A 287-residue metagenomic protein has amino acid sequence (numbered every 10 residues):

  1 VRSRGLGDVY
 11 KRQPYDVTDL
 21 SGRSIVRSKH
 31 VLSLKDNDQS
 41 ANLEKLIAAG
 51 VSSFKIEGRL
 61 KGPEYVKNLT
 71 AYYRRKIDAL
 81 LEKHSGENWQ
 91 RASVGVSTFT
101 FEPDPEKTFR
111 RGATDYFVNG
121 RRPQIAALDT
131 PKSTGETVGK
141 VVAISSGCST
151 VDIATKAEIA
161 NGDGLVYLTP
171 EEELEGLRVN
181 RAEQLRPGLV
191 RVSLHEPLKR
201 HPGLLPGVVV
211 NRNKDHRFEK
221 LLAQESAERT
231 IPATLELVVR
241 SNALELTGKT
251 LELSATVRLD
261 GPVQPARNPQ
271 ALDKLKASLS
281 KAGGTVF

Functional and structural regions predicted by a protein language model:
V1-L6, Y10: Single conserved hydrophobic/aromatic residue that forms the stacking wall/gate of nucleotide- or nucleobase-binding
G5, V17-S21, G50, D115: Short amphipathic alpha-helical segments, especially helix-boundary/capping motifs
K11-H30: Gly-rich Lys/Arg/Thr-decorated short loops/hinges at beta-loop-alpha junctions or inter-strand turns that position
I25-R27, L32-F287: C-terminal effector modules of nucleic-acid-centric enzymes and ribosome-associated factors
